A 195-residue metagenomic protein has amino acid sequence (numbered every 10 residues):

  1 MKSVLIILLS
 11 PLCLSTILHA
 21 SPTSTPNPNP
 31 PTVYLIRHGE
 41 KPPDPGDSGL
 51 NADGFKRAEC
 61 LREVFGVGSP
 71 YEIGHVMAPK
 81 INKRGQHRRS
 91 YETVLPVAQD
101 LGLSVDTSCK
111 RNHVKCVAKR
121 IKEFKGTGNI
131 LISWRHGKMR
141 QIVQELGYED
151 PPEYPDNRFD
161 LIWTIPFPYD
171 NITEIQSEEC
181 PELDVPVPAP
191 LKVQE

Functional and structural regions predicted by a protein language model:
M1-V4: Positively charged n-region of N-terminal signal peptides that target proteins for export
I7-S15: Bacterial N-terminal signal peptides
S15-P22: Boundary at the C-terminal end of the N-terminal hydrophobic targeting segment
P22-T127, K138-E195: Active-site-proximal alpha-helix that buttresses catalytic centers in soluble enzyme cores
I130: C-terminal functional segments of enzyme domains
S133-R135: Short beta-strand segments
